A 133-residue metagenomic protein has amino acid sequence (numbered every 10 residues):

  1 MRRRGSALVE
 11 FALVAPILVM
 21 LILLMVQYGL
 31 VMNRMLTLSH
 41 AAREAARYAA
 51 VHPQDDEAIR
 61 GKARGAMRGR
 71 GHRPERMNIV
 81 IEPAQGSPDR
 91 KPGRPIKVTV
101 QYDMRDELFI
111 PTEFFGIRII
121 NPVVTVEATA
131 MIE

Functional and structural regions predicted by a protein language model:
M1-M67: Alpha-helical assembly-interface signal, strongest on the long, hydrophobic N-terminal helix that forms
R47-E133: Short, conserved structural patches
